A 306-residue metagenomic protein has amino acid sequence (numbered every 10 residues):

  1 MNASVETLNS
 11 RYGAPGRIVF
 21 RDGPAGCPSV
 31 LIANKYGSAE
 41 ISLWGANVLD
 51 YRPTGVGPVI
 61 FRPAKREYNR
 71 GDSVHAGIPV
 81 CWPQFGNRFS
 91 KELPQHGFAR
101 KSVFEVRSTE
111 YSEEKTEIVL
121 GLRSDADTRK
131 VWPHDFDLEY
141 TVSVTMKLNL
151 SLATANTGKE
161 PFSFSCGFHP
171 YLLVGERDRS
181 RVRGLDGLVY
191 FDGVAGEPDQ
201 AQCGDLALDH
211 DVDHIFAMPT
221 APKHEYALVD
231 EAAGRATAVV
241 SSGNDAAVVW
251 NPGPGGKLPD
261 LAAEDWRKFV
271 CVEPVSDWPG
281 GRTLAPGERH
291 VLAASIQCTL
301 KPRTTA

Functional and structural regions predicted by a protein language model:
M1-H75, P222-N244, P286-T304: Beta-strand-rich N-terminal accessory domains
V19-P24, L93-V144: Extended, loop-rich substrate-binding clefts of extracytoplasmic carbohydrate-active enzymes
I41, L152-G158, N251, C298: Asparagine-centered strand-capping/turn motif at beta-strand->loop junctions
D50-R52, E160-C166, A306: Short, hydrophobic/aromatic beta-strand segments
I60-K101, L228, V240-L261: Hot-dog-fold acyl-thioester-processing enzymes
S102, L208-P286: Acidic/His-leaning functional-site neighborhoods
S124-A126, V142-M146, N156-G158, P170-V174 (+2 more regions): Beta-strand elements of well-folded, non-transmembrane domains
P161-S163, G167-A246: Active-site/ligand-binding surface loops and adjacent short beta/alpha elements that line catalytic pockets across
